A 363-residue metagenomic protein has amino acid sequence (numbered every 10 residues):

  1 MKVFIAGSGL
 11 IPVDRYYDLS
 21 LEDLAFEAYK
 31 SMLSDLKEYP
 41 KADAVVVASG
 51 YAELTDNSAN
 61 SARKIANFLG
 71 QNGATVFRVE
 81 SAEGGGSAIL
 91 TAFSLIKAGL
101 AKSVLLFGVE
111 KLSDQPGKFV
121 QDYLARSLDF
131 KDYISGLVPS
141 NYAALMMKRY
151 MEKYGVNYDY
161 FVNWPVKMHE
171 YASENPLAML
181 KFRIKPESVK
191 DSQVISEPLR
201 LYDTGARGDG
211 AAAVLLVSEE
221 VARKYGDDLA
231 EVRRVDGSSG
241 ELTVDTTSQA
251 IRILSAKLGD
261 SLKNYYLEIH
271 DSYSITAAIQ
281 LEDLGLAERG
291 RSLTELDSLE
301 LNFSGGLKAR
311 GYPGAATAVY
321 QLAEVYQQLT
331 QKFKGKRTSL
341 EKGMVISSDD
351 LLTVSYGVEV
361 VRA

Functional and structural regions predicted by a protein language model:
M1-E22, N163, V194-A256, F303-S304 (+4 more regions): Condensing-enzyme catalytic core mediating Claisen C-C bond formation in acyl metabolism
M1-G84, T91-L95, Y150-Y158, M179-E187 (+4 more regions): Conserved active-site "lid/cap" helical segment
L19-F26, Y39, A59, G86 (+7 more regions): Electropositive phosphate-/nucleotide-binding environments in soluble metabolic enzymes
L33, D43, S238-S239, L254-G259 (+6 more regions): Structured N-terminal alpha/beta-domain signature that marks small ligand/cofactor-binding or signaling modules
P40-S49, T75-E80, K102-G108, D159-V166 (+4 more regions): Beta-strand segments within the central parallel beta-sheet cores of soluble alpha/beta enzyme folds
Y51-S103, F107, K111-Y142, L180-A206 (+3 more regions): Conserved catalytic cysteine-centered active-site region of acyl-thioester-dependent Claisen-condensing enzymes
E53-N60, L242-S248, D271-T294, P313 (+1 more regions): Short glycine/threonine-rich loop-to-helix capping motif typified by GTGT followed within a few residues by an Asp-Pro
V79-E110, S140-N175, V214-E220, P313-K334: Active-site-proximal alpha-helical scaffold in enzymes
